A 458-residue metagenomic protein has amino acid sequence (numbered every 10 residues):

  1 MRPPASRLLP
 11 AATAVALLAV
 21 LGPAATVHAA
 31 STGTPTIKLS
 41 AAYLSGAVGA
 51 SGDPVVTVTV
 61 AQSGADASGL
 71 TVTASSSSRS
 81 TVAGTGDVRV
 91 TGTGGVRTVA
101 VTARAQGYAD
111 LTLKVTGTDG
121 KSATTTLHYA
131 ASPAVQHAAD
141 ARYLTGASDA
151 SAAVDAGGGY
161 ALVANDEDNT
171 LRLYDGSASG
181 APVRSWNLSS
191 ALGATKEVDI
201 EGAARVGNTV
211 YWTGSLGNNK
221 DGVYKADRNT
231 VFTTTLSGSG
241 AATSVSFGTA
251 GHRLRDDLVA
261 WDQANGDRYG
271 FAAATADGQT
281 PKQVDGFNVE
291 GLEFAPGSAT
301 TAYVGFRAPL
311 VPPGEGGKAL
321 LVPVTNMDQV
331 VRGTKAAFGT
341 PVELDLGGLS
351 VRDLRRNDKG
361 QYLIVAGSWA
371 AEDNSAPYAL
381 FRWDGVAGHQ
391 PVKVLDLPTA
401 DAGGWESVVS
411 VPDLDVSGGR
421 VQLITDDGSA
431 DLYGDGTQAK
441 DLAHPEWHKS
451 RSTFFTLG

Functional and structural regions predicted by a protein language model:
M1-A29: Secretory targeting and sorting signals
G33-V72: Extracellular ectodomain surface segments
T73-R97: Low-complexity "stalk/linker" and mucin-like segments enriched in Ser/Thr/Pro/Ala/Gly
V96-Y108: Extracellular/luminal low-complexity segments enriched in Ser/Thr/Pro
L111-L113: Hydrophobic beta-strand segments within extracellular beta-sandwich modules
V115-G117: Conserved structural position at the C-terminal beta-strand of extracellular beta-sandwich adhesion modules
K121-P133: C-terminal edge beta-strand
A130-G458: Sequence/structural signature of beta-propeller domains
